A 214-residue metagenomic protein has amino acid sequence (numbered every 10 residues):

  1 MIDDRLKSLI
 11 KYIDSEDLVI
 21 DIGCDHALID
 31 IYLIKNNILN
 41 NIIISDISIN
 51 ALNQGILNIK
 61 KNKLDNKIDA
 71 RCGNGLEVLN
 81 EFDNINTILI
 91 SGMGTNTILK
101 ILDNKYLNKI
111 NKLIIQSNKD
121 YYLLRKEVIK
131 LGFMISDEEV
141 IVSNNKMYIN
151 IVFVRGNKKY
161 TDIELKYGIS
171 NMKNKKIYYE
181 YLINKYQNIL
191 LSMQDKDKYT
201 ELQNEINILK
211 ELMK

Functional and structural regions predicted by a protein language model:
M1-E16, I31-Y32: S-adenosyl-L-methionine
I2-R5, N86-T87, N96-K214: Class I S-adenosyl-L-methionine
L9-S15, V78-F82, L107: Glycine-rich helix-loop-beta junction characteristic of Rossmann-like nucleotide cofactor-binding loops
I22-G23: Conserved S-adenosyl-L-methionine
A27: Glycine-rich SAM-binding Motif I of class I
N41-D46: Conserved SAM-binding motif I beta-strand of class I
N53-F82: S-adenosyl-L-methionine
